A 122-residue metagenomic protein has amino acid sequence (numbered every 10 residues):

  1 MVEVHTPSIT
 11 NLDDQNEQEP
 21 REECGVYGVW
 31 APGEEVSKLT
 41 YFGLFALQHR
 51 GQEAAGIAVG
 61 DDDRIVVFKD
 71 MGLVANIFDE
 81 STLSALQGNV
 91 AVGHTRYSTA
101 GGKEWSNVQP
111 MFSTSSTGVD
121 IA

Functional and structural regions predicted by a protein language model:
M1-A122: N-terminal glutamine amidotransferase
